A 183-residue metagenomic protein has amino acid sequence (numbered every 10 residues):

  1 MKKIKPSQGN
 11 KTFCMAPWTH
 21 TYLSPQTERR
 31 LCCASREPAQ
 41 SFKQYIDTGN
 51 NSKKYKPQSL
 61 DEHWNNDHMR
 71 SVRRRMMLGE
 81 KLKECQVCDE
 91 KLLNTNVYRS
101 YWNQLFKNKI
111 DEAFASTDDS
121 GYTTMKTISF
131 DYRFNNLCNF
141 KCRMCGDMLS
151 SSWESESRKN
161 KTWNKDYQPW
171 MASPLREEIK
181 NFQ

Functional and structural regions predicted by a protein language model:
K2-D131, L149-S152: Accessory C-terminal segments flanking Radical SAM cores
L31-A39, D131-W170: Canonical Radical SAM [4Fe-4S] cluster-binding loop centered on the CxxxCxxC motif and its immediate flanking residues
T123-T124, N136, K180: Short, flexible hinge/linker loops that cap or flank conserved catalytic cores
M171-L175: Leucine-rich repeat
R176-Q183: Short, intrinsically disordered, charge-balanced linker/junction segments flanking boundaries in proteins
